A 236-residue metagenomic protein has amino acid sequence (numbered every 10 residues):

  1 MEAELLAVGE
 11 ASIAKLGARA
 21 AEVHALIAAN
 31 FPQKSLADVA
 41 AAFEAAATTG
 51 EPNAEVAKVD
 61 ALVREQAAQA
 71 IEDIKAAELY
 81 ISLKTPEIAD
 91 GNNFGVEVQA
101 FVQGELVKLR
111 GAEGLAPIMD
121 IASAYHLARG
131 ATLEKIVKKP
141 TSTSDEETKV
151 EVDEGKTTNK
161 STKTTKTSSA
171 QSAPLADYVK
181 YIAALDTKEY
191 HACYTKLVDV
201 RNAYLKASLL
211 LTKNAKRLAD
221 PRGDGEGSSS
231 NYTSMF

Functional and structural regions predicted by a protein language model:
M1-A70: N-terminal leader/presequence regions that precede the main folded/catalytic core
A3, A7-K15, A20, D120-S123 (+3 more regions): Eukaryotic low-complexity, intrinsically disordered regulatory segments enriched in serine, proline and acidic residues
A11, R19, L26-A29, Q33 (+12 more regions): Surface-exposed polar/charged interaction patches
N30, N53, N92-N93, N159 (+3 more regions): Detector for Asparagine
D38, A70, I74-A77, I81-K84 (+6 more regions): Short, flexible/disordered secondary-structure transition segments
K58, L62-E65, Q69-A76, L83 (+9 more regions): Charged, amphipathic alpha-helical oligomerization/scaffolding segments
T85-A183, E189: Conserved binding-pocket/active-site segment within a compact domain
V152-E154, T164-F236: Alpha-helical oligomerization segments
